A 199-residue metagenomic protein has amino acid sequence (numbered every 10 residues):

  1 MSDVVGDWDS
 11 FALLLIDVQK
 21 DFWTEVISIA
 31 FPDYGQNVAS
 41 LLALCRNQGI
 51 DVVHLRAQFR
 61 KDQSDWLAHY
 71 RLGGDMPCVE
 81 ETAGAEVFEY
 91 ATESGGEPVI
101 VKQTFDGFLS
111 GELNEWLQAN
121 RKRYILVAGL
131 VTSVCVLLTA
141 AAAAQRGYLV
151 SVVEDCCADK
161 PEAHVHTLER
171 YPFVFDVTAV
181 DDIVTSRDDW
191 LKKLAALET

Functional and structural regions predicted by a protein language model:
M1-A12, S40-Q48, L72-T199: Active-site-adjacent betaalpha module
D9, I27-Q58: A short alpha/beta connector and helix-capping loop motif
A12-V18: Acidic-leg catalytic submotif of subtilisin-like serine proteases
V18, A57-F59, D155: Active-site loop/turn elements of alpha/beta-hydrolase fold enzymes, especially the short glycine-/histidine-rich
Q19-T24: Short acidic, Gly/Ser-rich segments with clustered Asp/Glu that frequently serve as metal-coordination loops in enzyme
V26-P32, R71-P77: Short glycine-enriched, charge-decorated loop/helix-capping segments at active-site entrances that position
D51-V52, R56-D75: Early exported N-terminus immediately downstream of N-terminal targeting peptides
